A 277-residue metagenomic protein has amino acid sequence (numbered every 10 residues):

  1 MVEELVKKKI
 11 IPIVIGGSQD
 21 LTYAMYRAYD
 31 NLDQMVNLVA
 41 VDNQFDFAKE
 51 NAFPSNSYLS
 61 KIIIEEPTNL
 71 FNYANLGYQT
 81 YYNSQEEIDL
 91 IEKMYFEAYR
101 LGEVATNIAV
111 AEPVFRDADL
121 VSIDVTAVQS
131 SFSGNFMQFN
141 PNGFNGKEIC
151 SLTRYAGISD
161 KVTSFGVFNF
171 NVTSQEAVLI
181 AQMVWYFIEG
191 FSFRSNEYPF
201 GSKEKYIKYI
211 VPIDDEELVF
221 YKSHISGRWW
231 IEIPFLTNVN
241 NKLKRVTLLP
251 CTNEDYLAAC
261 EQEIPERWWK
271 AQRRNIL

Functional and structural regions predicted by a protein language model:
M1-V167, N171-L277: Conserved alpha-helical scaffold segments that buttress catalytic/binding sites
